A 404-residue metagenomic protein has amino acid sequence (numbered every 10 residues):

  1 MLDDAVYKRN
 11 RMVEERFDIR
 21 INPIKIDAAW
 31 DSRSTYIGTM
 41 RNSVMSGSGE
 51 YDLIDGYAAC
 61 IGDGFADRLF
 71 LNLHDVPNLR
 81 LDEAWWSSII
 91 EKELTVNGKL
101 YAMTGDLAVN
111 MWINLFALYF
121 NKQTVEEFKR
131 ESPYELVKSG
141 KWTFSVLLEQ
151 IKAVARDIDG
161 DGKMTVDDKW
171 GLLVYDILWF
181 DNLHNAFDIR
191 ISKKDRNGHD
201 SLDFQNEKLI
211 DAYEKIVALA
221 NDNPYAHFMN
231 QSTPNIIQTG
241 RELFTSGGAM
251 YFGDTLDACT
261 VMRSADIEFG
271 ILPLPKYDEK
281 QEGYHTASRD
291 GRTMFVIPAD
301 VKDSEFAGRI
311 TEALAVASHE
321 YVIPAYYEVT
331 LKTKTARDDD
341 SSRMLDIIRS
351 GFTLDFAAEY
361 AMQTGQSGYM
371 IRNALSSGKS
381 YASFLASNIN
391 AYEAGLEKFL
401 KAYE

Functional and structural regions predicted by a protein language model:
M1-D18: Short, polar/charged alpha-helical segment
R16-T95: Extracytoplasmic "Venus flytrap"/periplasmic binding protein-like
R33-E50, I61-D63, D67, L148-A153 (+2 more regions): Short helices/loops that flank or line small-molecule/ion binding pockets
S48-I54, A58, V96-L118, E126 (+1 more regions): Extracytoplasmic/periplasmic solute-binding protein
N78-W86, V137-S139, T165, I189-D211 (+1 more regions): Short, solvent-exposed loop/beta-turn-alpha elements that line the ligand-binding surface or hinge of extracytoplasmic
L148-I151, L183-H184, I189-T233: Glycine-centered hinge/linker elements that transmit conformational signals in sensory and ligand-binding systems
M262-L331: Extracytoplasmic/periplasmic substrate-recognition and gating elements
A299-G308, V316-E404: Conserved C-terminal helix/tail region of periplasmic/extracytoplasmic solute-binding proteins
